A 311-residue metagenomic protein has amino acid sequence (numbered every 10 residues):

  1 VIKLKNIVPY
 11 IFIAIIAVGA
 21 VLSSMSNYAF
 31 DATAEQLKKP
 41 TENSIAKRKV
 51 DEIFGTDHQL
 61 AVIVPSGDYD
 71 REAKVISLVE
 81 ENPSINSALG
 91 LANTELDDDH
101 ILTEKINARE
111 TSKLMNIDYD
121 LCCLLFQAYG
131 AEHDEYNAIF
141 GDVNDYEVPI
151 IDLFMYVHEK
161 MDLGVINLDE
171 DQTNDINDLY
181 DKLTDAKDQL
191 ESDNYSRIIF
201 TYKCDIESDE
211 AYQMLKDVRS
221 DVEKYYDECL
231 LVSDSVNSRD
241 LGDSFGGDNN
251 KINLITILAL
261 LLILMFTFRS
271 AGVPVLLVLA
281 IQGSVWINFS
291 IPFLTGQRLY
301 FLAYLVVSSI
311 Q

Functional and structural regions predicted by a protein language model:
V1-E35, I206, Q213-Q311: Membrane-embedded transmembrane helical bundles of large multi-pass transporters/channels
M25-D68, N177-T184: Solvent-exposed, non-transmembrane loop/terminal regulatory segments of multi-pass membrane proteins
E42, R71, E210: Soluble or luminal CAZymes and related metallo-dependent hydrolases
K47, D51, E72-I76, L215 (+1 more regions): Extracytoplasmic/secreted envelope proteins and their assembly/folding machinery, especially bacterial periplasmic
D57-S66, F126, D134-D142, T184-S238 (+1 more regions): A short beta-strand structural signal in non-transmembrane regions
V75-L91, E228: Short acidic amphipathic segments
V79, I198, V278: Conserved hydrophobic/aromatic pocket- or pore-lining residues that grip, position, or stack substrates in active sites
N86-R197, D240: Extracytoplasmic
